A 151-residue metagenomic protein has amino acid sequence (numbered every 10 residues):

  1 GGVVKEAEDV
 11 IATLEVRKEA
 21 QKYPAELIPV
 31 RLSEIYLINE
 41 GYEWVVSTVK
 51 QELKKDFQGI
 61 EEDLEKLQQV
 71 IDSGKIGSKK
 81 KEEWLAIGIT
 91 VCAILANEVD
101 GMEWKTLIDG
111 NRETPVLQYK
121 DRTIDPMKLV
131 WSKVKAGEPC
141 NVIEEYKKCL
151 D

Functional and structural regions predicted by a protein language model:
G1, K50, E83, N141-V142 (+1 more regions): Acidic, serine/threonine-rich, charge-biased low-complexity segments in large eukaryotic scaffold/adaptor proteins
G1-L14: Charged, structured surface patches that assemble and position nucleic-acid processing machinery
G2, K55, G101-M102: Short, well-ordered coil loops that connect the C-terminus of an alpha-helix to the N-terminus of a beta-strand
E8-I11, T114-D151: A recognition module on extended beta-rich or small alphabeta surfaces enriched in W/G with H and D/E
V16-K81: N-terminal low-complexity, intrinsically disordered segments
G59-D63, I108, E145-Y146: Short coil/turn segments at secondary-structure boundaries
I71-G74, I94, E98-V99, K133-G137 (+1 more regions): Generic structural signal for hydrophobic core residues of well-folded globular domains
S73-K120: Amphipathic, interaction-prone secondary-structure segments
